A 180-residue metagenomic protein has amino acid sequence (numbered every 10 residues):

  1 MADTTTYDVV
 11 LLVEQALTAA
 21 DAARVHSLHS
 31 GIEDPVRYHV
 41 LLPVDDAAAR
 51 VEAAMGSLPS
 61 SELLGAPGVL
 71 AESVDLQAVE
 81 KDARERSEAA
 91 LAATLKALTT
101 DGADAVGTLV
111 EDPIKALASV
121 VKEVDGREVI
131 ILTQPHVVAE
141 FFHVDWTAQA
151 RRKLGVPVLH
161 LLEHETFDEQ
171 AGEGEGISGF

Functional and structural regions predicted by a protein language model:
A2-V74, E163, F167: Small/aliphatic-rich secondary-structure junction motif
D8, E128-I130: Structural motif
R24, A90-A93, A116-L117: Well-ordered alpha-helical segments embedded in enzymatic catalytic cores
V69-R86: A short acidic, glycine-rich active-site loop that binds or catalyzes chemistry on phosphate/adenosine moieties
R84-A92, V144-T147: Short, surface-exposed alpha-helical segments at coil->helix boundaries
T99-E128: Structural beta-alpha unit
L132-A148: Glycine-rich, Arg-bearing micro-motifs that act as flexible, cationic patches
R152-E173: Short, flexible loop segments at boundaries between secondary-structure elements
